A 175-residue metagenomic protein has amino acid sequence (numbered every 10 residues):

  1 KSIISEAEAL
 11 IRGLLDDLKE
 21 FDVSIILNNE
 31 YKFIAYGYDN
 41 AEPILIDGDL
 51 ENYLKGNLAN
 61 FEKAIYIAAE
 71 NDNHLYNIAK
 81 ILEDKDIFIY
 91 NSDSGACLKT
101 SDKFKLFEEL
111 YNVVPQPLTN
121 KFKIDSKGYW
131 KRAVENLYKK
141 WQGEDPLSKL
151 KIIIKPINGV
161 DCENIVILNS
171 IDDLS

Functional and structural regions predicted by a protein language model:
S2-L18: Short catalytic helix/loop segments, enriched in acidic residues and glycine and frequently bearing histidine
I4-E8, K55, I171: Non-membrane alpha-helical structural segments and their capping/turn regions in soluble enzymes
L10, D102-L106, S170-L174: Internal, well-ordered alpha-helical segments in soluble enzyme and binding-protein domains
L18-S24: A generic structural motif
F21, D84-D86, S148: Helix C-cap/helix->beta junction micro-motif
I26-R132, N136, K140-G143: Conserved N-proximal alpha/beta basic substrate-recognition cap immediately N-terminal to, or forming the N-lobe
L118-T119, K151-S175: Glycine-rich phosphate-binding loop of ATP-grasp-fold ATP-dependent ligases
